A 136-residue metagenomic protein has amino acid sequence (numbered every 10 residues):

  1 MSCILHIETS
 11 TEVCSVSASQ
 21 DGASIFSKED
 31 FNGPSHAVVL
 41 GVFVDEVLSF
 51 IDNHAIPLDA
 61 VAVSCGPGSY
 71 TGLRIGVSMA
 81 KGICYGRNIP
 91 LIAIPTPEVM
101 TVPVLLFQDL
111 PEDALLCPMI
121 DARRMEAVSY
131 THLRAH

Functional and structural regions predicted by a protein language model:
M1-C65: N-terminal beta-alpha supersecondary unit
V47-I51, G86, V104: Stable alpha-helical structural segments in soluble proteins, enriched in small hydrophobic residues
D52-I56, Y85-I94, L110-P111: Phosphate-handling active-site elements
A62-T96: DPxDG-like acidic metal-binding loop motif
I94-L116: Conserved phosphate-binding catalytic cores of ATP/NTP-utilizing and phosphoryl-transfer enzymes
A127-S129: Acidic, proline/serine/threonine- and glycine-rich low-complexity intrinsically disordered segments
T131-H136: Conserved small/polar residues in nucleotide/adenosyl-binding loops
